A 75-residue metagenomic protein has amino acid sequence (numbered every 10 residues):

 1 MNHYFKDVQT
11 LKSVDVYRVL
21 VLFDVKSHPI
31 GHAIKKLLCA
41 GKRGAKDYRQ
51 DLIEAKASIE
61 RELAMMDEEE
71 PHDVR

Functional and structural regions predicted by a protein language model:
M1-R75: Intrinsically disordered, low-complexity regulatory regions that flank transcription factor DNA-binding cores
